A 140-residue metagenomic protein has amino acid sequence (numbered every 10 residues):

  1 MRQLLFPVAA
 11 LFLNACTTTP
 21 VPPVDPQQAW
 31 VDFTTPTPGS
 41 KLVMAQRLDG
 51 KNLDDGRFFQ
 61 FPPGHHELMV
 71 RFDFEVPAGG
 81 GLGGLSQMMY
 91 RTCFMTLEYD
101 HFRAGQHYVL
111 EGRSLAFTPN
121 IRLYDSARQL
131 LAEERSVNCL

Functional and structural regions predicted by a protein language model:
M1-C16: Sec-dependent bacterial lipoprotein signal peptides
C16-L140: Short loop/turn and low-complexity linker motifs enriched in small/turn-promoting residues
